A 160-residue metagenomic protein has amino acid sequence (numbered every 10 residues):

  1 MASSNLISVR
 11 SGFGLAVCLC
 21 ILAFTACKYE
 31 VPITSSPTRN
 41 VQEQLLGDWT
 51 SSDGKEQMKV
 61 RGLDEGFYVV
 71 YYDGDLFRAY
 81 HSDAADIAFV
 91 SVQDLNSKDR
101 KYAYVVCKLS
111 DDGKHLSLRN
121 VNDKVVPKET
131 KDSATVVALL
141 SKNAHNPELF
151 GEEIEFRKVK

Functional and structural regions predicted by a protein language model:
A2-G14: Bacterial N-terminal signal peptides that target proteins for export
L15-C20: Sec-dependent N-terminal signal peptides
A23-A26: C-terminal motif of bacterial Sec signal peptides marking the signal peptidase cleavage site
K28-E43, S52-K160: Calycin-type beta-barrel ligand-binding domains and close structural analogs
